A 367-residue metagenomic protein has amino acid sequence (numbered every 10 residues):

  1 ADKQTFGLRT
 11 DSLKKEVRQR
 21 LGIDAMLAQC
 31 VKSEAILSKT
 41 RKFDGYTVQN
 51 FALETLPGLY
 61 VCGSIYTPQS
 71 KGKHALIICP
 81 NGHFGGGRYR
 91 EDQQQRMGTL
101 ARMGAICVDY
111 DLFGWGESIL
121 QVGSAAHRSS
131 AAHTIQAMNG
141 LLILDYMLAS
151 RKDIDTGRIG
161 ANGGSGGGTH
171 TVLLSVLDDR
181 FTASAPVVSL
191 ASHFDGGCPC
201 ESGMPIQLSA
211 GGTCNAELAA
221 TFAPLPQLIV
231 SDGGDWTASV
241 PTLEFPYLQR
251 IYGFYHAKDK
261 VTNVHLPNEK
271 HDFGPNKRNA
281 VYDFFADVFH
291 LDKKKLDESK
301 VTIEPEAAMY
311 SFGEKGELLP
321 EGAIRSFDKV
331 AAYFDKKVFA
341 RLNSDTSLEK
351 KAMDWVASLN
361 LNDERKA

Functional and structural regions predicted by a protein language model:
A1-V61, Y89, V230-A367: Alpha/beta-hydrolase-fold serine-hydrolase catalytic core, especially in secreted/extracellular enzymes
L59, F84-G87, W115-I119, G168-T171 (+4 more regions): Flexible loop/turn segments at secondary-structure boundaries
Q69-T156, S189-C200: Cap/lid segment of the alpha/beta-hydrolase catalytic domain
K73-L76, M103-I106, D155-R158, D179-A183 (+2 more regions): Loop/turn elements at helix/coil->beta-strand transitions in domains of secreted/extracellular proteins
G98, V172-L173, A220: Alpha-helical segments flanking ligand/cofactor-binding loops in enzyme cores
S130-H133, A137, G164, T171-S175 (+5 more regions): Hydrophobic alpha-helical scaffolding
D145-G211: Primarily recognizes the serine-hydrolase "nucleophile elbow" in alpha/beta-hydrolase and SGNH/GDSL folds
A183, D195-G253: The feature captures the conserved acid-bearing segment of alpha/beta-hydrolase catalytic domains
